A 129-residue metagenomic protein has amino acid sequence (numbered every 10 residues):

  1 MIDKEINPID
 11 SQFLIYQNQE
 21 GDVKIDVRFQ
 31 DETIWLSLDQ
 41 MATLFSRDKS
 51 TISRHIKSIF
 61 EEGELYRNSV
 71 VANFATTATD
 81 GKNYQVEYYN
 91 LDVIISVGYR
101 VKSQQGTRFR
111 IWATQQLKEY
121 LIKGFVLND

Functional and structural regions predicted by a protein language model:
M1-D129: Basic, low-complexity intrinsically disordered segments
